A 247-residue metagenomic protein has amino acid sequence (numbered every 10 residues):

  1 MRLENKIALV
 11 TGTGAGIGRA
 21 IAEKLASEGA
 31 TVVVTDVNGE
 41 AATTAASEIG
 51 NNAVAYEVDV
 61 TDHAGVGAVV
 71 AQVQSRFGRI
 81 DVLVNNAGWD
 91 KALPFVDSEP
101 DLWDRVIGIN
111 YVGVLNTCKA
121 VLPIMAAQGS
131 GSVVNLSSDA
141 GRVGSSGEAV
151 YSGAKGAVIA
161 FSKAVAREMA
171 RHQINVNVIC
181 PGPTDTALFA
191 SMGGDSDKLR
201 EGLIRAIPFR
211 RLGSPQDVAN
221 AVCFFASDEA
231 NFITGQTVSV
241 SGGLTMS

Functional and structural regions predicted by a protein language model:
G39-E40, V58-V69, P100, Q216-D217: The beta1-alpha1 cofactor-binding region of Rossmann-like NAD(H)/NADP(H)-dependent oxidoreductases
P94-F95, E99-I107, L199, L203: Substrate-binding pocket helix/loop in short-chain dehydrogenase/reductase
V96, G141-A149, R171-H172, R210 (+1 more regions): Active-site loop immediately N-terminal to the catalytic Tyr-X3-Lys motif of short-chain dehydrogenase/reductase
C118, A154, S162: Active-site helix of classical SDR
P123, R167-R171, N231: Alpha-helical segment proximal to the catalytic Tyr-Lys
S138: Residue(s) in the substrate-gating loop at a strand-loop-helix junction that position the organic substrate next
R142-V143, C223, T234-S247: Short C-terminal tail/terminal secondary-structure segment of NAD(P)H-dependent dehydrogenase/reductase domains
